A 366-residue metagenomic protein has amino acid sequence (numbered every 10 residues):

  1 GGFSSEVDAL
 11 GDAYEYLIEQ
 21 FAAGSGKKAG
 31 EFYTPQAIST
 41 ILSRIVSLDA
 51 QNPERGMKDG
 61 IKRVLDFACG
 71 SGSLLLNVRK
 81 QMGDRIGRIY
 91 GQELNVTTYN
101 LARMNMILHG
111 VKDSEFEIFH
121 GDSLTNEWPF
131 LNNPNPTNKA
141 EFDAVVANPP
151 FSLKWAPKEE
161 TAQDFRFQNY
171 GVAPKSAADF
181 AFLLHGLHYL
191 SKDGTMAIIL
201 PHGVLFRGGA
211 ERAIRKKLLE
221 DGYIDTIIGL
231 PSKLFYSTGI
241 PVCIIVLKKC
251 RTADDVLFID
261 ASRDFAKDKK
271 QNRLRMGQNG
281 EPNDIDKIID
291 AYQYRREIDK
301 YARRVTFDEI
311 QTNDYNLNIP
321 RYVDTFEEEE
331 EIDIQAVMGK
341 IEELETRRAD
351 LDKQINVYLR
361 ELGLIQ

Functional and structural regions predicted by a protein language model:
G1-S25: Long recognition/docking surfaces used for binding and targeting
G1-S5, G30, P174: Conserved aromatic-histidine-acidic binding/catalytic patches
V7-G11, E15, Q36, T40 (+3 more regions): Non-catalytic, well-ordered alpha-helical scaffold segments
E15, E19, T40, R44 (+9 more regions): A broad, structural surface signal
L17-A22, A37, V46, G194: Short alpha-helix boundary/capping elements
G24-F32: Nucleic-acid modification enzymes, centered on SAM-dependent nucleic-acid methyltransferases
E31-A147, S152-K154, E159-Q168, A181 (+2 more regions): Conserved S-adenosyl-L-methionine
N126, F130-N132, P136-Q366: A conserved structural/catalytic subdomain of Rossmann-like adenosyl-cofactor enzymes
